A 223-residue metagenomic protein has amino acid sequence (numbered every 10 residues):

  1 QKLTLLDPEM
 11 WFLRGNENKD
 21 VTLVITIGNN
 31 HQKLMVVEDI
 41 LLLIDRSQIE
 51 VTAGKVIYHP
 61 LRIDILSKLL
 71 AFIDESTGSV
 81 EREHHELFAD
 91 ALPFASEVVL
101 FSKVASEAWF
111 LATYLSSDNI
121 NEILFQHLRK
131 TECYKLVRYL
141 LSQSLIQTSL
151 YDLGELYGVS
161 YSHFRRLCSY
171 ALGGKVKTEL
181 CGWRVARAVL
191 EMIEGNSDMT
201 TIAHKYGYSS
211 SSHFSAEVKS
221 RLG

Functional and structural regions predicted by a protein language model:
Q1-R82: N-terminal regulatory/effector-sensing and dimerization cores that precede helix-turn-helix DNA-binding domains
H59-Y114, N121, L136-R138: Amphipathic alpha-helical segments enriched in hydrophobic/aromatic residues interleaved with Lys/Arg
L87-F94, E132-Q143, R187, E191-G195: Solvent-exposed, amphipathic alpha-helical segments
A91, L150-D152, I202-A203: Short, contiguous, well-ordered secondary-structure segments
S96-S160, Y170-G182: Short, Lys/Arg-enriched, Trp-marked, Pro/Gly-tolerant hinge/linker segments that flank
S162, R166, S211-S212: Key DNA-contact positions within bacterial/archaeal DNA-binding proteins
Y170-S210, S215: Terminal helix-turn-helix DNA-binding modules in bacterial transcription factors
E217-S220: Short, contiguous hydrophobic alpha-helices characteristic of membrane insertion segments
